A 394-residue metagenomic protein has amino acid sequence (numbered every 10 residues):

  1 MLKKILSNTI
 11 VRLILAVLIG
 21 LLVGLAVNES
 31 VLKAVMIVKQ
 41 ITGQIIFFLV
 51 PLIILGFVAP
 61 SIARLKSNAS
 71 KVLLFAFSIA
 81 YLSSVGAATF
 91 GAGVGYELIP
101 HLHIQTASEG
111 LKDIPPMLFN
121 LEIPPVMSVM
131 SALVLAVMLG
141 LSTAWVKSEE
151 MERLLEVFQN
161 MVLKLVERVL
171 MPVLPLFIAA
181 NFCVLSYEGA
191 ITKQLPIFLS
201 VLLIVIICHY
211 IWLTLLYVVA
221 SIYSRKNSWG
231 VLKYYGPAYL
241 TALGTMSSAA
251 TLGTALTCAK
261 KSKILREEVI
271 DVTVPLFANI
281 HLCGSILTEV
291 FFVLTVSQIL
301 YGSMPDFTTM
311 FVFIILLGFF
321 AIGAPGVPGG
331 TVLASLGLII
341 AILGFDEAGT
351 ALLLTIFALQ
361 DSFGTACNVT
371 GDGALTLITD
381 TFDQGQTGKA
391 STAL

Functional and structural regions predicted by a protein language model:
L2-V27, Q40-L49, L74-G230, K389-L394: Signature of multi-pass transmembrane helix bundles
G20, P51-A59, A87, G91 (+10 more regions): Alpha-helical transmembrane segments of polytopic integral membrane proteins, especially the permease/helical cores
N28-E29, A63-K71, P100, A144-E149 (+7 more regions): Juxtamembrane helix-boundary/capping and inter-helix hinge elements in multi-pass membrane proteins
A34, S70, L74, I191-L199 (+3 more regions): Membrane-water interface of transmembrane alpha-helices in multipass transporters/channels
S70-A76, K164-M171, I264-A278, M304-T308 (+2 more regions): Membrane-interface alpha-helices at helix entry/exit sites of multi-pass transporters
A76-V85, Q159-V162, F198-L215, Y234-A242 (+2 more regions): Small-residue-enriched core segments of transmembrane alpha-helices in multipass membrane transport and channel
L232-V290, G318-V332, L359, F363-I378: Alpha-helical membrane segments and immediately flanking helix-loop junctions that form or couple to the substrate/ion
F291-L394: Transmembrane alpha-helical segments and their short flanking loops that form helix-hairpins/helix-helix interfaces
